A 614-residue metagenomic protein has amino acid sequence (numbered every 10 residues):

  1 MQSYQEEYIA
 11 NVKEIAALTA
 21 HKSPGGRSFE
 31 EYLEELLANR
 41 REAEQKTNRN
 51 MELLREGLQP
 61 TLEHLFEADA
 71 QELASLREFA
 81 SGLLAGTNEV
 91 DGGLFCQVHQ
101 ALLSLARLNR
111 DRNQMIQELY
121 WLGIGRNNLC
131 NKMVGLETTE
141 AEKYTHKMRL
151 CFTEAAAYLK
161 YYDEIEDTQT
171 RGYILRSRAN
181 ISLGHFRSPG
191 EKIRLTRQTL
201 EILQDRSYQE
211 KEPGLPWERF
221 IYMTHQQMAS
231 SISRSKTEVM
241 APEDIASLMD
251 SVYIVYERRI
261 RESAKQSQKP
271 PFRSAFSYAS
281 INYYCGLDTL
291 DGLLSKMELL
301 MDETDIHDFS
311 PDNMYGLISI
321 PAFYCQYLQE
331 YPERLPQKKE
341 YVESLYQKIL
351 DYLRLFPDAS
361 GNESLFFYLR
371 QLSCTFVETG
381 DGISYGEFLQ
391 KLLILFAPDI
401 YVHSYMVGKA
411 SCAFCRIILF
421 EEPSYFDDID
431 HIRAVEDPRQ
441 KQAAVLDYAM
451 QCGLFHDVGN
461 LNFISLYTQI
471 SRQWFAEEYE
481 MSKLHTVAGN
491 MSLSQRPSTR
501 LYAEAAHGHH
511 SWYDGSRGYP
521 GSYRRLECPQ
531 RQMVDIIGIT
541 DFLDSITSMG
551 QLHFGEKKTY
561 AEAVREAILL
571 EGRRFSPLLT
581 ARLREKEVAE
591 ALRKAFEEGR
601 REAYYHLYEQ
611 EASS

Functional and structural regions predicted by a protein language model:
Q2-M406, A410, S613-S614: Non-catalytic interface/linker regions that flank or bridge core catalytic/transmembrane domains
H99-L103, N127, C151-Y162, Y256 (+2 more regions): A short, hydrophobic secondary-structure junction motif
G125-G135, L203-Y208, M228-R234, K409-D430 (+3 more regions): Short regulatory "switch" loops immediately downstream of catalytic or recognition motifs within protein catalytic
E166-Q169, G214, I429-G453, L493-I539 (+2 more regions): Histidine/acidic-rich helix-loop-helix segments that form or flank divalent-metal centers in metalloenzyme catalytic
S344, K348-E480, Y523: Acidic/His-rich, divalent-metal-binding segments that scaffold phosphate/diphosphate chemistry
H403, H456, H485, H509-H510: Histidine-centered active-site/metal-ligand motif
Y405-R416, M481-S494, T559-S576: An active-site-proximal "capping" alpha-helix that borders the catalytic cofactor pocket
Q473-W474, Q551-E562: Short, charged, surface-exposed loops that flank catalytic or proteolytic processing sites
